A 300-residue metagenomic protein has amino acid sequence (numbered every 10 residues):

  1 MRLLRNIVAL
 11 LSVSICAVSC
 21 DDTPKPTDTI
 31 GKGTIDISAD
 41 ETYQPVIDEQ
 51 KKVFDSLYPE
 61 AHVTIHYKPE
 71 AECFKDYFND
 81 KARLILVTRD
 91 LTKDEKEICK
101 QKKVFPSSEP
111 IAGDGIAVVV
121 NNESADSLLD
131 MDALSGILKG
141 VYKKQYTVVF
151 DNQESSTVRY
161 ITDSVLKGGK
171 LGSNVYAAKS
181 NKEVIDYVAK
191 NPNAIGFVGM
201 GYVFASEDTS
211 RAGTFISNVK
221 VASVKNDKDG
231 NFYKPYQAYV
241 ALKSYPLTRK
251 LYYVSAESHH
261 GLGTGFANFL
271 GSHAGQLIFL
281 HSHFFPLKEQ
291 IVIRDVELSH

Functional and structural regions predicted by a protein language model:
M1-V8: Bacterial N-terminal signal peptides that target proteins for export
A9-V13: Hydrophobic alpha-helical targeting segments used for export or membrane insertion
I15-S19: C-terminal motif of bacterial Sec signal peptides marking the signal peptidase cleavage site
C20-Y58, F78, S107-D114, V119-H300: Exported/periplasmic ABC-transporter solute-binding proteins
S38, T64, R83-L86: Short, conserved beta-strand segments within well-ordered enzyme catalytic domains that often line or immediately flank
P59-K75: Central regulatory/effector-binding core of bacterial HTH transcription factors
A71-K102: Pocket-flanking alpha-helical
